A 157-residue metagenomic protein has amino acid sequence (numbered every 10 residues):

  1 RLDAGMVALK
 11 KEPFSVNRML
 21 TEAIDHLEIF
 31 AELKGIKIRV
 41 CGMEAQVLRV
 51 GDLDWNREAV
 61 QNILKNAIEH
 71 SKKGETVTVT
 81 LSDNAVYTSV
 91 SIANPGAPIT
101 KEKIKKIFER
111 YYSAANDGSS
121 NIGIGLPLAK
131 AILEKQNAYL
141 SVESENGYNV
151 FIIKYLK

Functional and structural regions predicted by a protein language model:
A4-L9, L48-D52: Conserved micro-motifs of the catalytic ATP-binding
K10-E28: A conserved beta-strand-to-alpha-helix junction within the catalytic ATP-binding
K10-P13, E32, K37-V47: Conserved catalytic submotifs in the C-terminal HATPase_c
A67-I68: Short helix-loop "hinge" at the ATP-lid/N-box region of the Bergerat-fold HATPase_c
I99-Y111: Short conserved segment of the HATPase_c
G125, A129: Short alpha-helical Gxxx[C/S/T] motif in the catalytic ATP-binding
